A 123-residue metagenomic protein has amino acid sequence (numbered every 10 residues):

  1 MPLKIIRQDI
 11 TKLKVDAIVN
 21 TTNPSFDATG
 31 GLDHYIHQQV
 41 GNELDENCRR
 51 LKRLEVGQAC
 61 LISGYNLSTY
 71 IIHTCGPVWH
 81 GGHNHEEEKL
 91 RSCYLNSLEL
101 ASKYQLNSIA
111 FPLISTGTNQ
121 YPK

Functional and structural regions predicted by a protein language model:
K4, E46-T69: N-terminal short beta-loop-beta anion/metal-coordinating cradle
Q8-V56: Short, conserved "active-site rim" segments that organize catalytic pockets and cofactor/ligand binding
T11, T69, E99: Auxiliary alpha/beta "docking" domains used to position bulky ligands
D16, T69, N107: Conserved acidic residues
V19, I72, F111: Conserved, mostly hydrophobic/aromatic
T22, C75, I114: Anionic group-transfer/hydrolysis microenvironments
N66-G81: Short, basic/glycine-rich phosphate-binding loops at helix/coil junctions that contact nucleotide phosphates
V78-K123: Phosphate/ribose-phosphate-bearing ligand recognition and processing surfaces, centered on ADP-ribose/NAD(+/P+) systems
